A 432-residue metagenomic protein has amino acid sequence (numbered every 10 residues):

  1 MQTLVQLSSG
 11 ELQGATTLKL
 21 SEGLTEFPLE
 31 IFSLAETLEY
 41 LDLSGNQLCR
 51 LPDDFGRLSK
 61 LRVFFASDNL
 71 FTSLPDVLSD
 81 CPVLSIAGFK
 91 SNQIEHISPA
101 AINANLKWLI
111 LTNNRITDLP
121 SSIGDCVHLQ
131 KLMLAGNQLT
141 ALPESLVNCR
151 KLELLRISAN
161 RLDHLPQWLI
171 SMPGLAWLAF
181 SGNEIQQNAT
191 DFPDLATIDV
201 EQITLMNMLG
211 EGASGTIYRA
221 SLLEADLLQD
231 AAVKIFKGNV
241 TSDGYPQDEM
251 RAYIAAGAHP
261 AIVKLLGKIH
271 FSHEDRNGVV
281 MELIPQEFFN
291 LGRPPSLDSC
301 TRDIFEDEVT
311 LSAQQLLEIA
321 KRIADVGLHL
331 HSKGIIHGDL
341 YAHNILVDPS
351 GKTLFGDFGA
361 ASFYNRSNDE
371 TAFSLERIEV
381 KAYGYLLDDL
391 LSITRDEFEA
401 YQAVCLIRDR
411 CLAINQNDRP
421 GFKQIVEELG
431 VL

Functional and structural regions predicted by a protein language model:
M1-D53, R57, R62-T112, D118-S121 (+3 more regions): The feature captures the LRR N-terminal capping module
S214-I254: ATP-binding glycine-rich loop module of kinase domains
K264-N277: Short beta-strand micro-motifs within the conserved protein kinase catalytic domain, predominantly in the N-lobe
E274-F288: Conserved short submotifs of the Hanks-type protein kinase catalytic core that shape the nucleotide-binding pocket
I319-A320: Activation segment signature within eukaryotic-like protein kinase domains
G327, H331-V347: Catalytic-loop of the protein kinase fold
L354, G359-R410, I414: C-lobe/activation-segment region of protein kinase-like
L412-I425: A conserved short helix/loop substructure at the end of the activation segment of eukaryotic-like protein kinase domains
